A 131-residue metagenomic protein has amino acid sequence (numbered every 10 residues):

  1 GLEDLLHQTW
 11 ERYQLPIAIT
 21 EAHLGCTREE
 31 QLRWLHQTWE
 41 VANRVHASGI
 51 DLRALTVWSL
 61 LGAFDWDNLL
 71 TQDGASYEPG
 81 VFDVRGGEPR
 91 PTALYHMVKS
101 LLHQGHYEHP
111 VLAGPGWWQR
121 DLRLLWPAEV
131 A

Functional and structural regions predicted by a protein language model:
G1-R28, E40-H46, W58-G62, A75: Glycoside hydrolase catalytic-domain groove-lining segments
L15, I50-R53: A structural micro-motif
E29-Q37: Active-site cleft segment of glycoside hydrolase catalytic domains centered on the general acid/base Glu
W34, V45, R53, W58-A131: Aromatic-rich peripheral "rim/lid" segments of glycoside hydrolase catalytic domains that contact and position glycan
